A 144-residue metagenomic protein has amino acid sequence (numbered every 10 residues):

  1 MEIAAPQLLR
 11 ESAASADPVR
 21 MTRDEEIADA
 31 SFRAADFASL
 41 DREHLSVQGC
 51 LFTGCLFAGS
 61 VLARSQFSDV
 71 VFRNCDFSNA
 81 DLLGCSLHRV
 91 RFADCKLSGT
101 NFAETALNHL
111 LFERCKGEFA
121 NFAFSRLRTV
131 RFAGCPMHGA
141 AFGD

Functional and structural regions predicted by a protein language model:
E2-D144: Tandem repeat scaffolds
